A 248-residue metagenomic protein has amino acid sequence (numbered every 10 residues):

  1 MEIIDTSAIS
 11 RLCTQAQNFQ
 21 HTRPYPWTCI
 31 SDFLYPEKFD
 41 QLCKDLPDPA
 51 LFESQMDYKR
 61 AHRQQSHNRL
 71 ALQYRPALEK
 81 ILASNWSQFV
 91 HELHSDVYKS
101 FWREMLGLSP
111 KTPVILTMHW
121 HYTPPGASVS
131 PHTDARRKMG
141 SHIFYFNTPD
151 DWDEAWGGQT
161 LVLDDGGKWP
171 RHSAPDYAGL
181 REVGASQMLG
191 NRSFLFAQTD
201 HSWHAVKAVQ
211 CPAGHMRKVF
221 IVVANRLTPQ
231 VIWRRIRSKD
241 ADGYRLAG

Functional and structural regions predicted by a protein language model:
M1-R23, R235-G248: Fe(II)/2-oxoglutarate
E2-D5, L12, N18, W27 (+3 more regions): Preference for short coil/turn "hinge" residues that link or interrupt alpha-helices
S10-T14, Q73-Y74, L108: Short, flexible segments with low predicted structural confidence
Q17-E104: Non-heme Fe(II)/2-oxoglutarate
T22, T28-I30, P36-E37, H132-T133 (+2 more regions): Surface-exposed loop/turn and secondary-structure junction residues enriched for glycine/proline
A61-R69, T123-P124, D240-G248: Amphipathic alpha-helical surface "interface" segments used for docking/oligomerization or membrane association within
Q73-K80, A208-V209, K239-Y244: A general structural signal for short secondary-structure boundary/capping elements
L78-L82, F89-H91, K99-R234: Catalytic core of non-heme Fe(II) oxygenases with the double-stranded beta-helix
